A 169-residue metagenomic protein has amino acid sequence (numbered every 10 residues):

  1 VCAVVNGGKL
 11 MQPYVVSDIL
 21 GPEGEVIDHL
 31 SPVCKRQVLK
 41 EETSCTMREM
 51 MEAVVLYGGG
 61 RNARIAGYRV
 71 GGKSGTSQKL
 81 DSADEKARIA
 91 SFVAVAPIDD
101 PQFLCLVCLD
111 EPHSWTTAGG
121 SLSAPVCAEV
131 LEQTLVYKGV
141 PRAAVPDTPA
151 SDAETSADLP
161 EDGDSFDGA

Functional and structural regions predicted by a protein language model:
V1-C34, M51-G139: Active-site beta-strand/loop architecture of penicillin-binding DD-peptidases
V26-C45, D162, D167-A169: Conserved catalytic neighborhood of penicillin-recognizing serine enzymes
E42-C45, K73-G75, E154: Intrinsically disordered/low-complexity terminal segments and short unstructured peptides
R48: Catalytic-core signal marking the mid-to-C-terminal active-site face
P141-G168: Short, highly charged C-terminal tails/helix-capping segments
